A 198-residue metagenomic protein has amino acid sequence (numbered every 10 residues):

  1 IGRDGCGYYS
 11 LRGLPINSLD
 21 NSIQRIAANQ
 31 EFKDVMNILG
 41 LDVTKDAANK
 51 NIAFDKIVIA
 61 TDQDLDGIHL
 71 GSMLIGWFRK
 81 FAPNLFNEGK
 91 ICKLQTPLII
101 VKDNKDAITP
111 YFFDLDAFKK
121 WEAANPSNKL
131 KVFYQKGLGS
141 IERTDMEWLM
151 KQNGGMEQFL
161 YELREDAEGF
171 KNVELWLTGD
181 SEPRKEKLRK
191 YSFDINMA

Functional and structural regions predicted by a protein language model:
I1-A198: Conserved phosphate-chemistry cores used by DNA topoisomerases
